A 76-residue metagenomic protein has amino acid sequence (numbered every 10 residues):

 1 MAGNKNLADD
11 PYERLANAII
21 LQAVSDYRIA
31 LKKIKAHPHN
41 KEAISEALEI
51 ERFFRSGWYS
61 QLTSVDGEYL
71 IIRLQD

Functional and structural regions predicted by a protein language model:
M1, Q75-D76: Short intrinsically disordered terminal tails
A2-P38: N-terminal acidic leader/helix
K41-Q75: Short, charge-rich amphipathic interface segments used for partner binding and complex assembly
